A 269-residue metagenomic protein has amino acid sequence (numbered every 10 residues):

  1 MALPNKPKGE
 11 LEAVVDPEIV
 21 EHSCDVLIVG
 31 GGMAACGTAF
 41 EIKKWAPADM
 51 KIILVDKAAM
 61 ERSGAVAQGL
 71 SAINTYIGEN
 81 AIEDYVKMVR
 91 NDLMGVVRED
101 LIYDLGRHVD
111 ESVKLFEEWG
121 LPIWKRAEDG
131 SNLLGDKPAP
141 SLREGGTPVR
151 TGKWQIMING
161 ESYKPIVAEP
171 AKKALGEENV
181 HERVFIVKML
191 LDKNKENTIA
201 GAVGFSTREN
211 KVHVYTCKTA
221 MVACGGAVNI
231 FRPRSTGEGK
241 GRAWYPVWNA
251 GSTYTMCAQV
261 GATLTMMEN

Functional and structural regions predicted by a protein language model:
A2-K8, P17-E18, M50-K51, K57-A200 (+5 more regions): Conserved N-terminal/central alpha/beta ligand/cofactor-binding core
E21-C24, E209-T219: Core beta-strand elements of the Rossmann-like FAD/NAD(P) dinucleotide-binding domain in flavoenzyme oxidoreductases
V26-I53: N-terminal Rossmann-like FAD-binding beta1-loop-alpha1 element of flavoenzymes
G30, C217, A223-C224: Short, well-ordered coil/turn residues at beta-beta hairpins and beta-strand->alpha-helix junctions within
G37, E41, I166, G251-Q259: Short amphipathic alpha-helical face segments that pack within enzyme cores and frequently flank/anchor catalytic
E41, G64-A65, A220, M256: Hydrophobic/aromatic ligand-binding patch that stacks against planar heteroaromatic rings of cofactors or nucleotides
K43-A46, E117, A258: Anion (oxyanion) recognition and catalysis
V222-N269: Glycine-rich loop(s) and the adjacent beta-strand/alpha-helix scaffold that form part
